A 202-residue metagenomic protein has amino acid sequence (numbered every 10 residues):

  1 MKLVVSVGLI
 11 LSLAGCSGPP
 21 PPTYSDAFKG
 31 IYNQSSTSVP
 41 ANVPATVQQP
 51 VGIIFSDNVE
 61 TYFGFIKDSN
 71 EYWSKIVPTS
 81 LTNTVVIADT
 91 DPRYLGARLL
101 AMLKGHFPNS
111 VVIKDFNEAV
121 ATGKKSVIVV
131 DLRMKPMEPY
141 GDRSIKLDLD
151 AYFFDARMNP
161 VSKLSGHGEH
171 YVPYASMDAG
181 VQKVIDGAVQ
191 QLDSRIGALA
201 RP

Functional and structural regions predicted by a protein language model:
M1-C16: Sec-dependent bacterial lipoprotein signal peptides
V4-V5, N42, A119, Y140: Residues embedded in well-ordered secondary-structure elements
C16-G96, A198-P202: A structural "domain/chain start" motif
P22-Y32, N109-V161: Surface-exposed short loop/turn segments
V51-I53, L103, S110, I128-V130 (+3 more regions): Hydrophobic beta-strand residues in large extracellular and virion-surface proteins
N58, D131-P136, H167-E169: Generic short beta-strand segments
V77-T90, R157-P202: Short secondary-structure boundary motifs at beta->alpha junctions and helix caps
G96-I113: A structural motif corresponding to the C-terminal end of an alpha-helix and its immediate exit/capping segment
